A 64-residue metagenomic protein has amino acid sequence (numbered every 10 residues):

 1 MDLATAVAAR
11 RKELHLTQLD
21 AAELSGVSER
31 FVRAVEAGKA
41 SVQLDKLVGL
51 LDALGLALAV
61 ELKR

Functional and structural regions predicted by a protein language model:
M1-K12: A short, Lys/Arg-rich alpha-helix, primarily the initiator
T5, H15-L16, V42: Residue-level signal for the short linker/turn that defines the boundary of a DNA-recognition helix
V7, A21-A22, V32-V35: Conserved hydrophobic/aromatic packing and binding residues within compact polymer-binding modules
A8, L19, V48: Short glycine-/small-residue-rich flexible loop motifs, especially phosphate/cofactor-binding loops
K12, E23, D52: Short polybasic/polar patches that bind polyanions
L16-R30: Short alpha-helical DNA-recognition segment
G26-A40: Recognition helix of helix-turn-helix/homeodomain-like DNA-binding domains that insert into the DNA major groove
D45-E61: DNA major-groove recognition helix of helix-turn-helix/homeodomain DNA-binding modules
